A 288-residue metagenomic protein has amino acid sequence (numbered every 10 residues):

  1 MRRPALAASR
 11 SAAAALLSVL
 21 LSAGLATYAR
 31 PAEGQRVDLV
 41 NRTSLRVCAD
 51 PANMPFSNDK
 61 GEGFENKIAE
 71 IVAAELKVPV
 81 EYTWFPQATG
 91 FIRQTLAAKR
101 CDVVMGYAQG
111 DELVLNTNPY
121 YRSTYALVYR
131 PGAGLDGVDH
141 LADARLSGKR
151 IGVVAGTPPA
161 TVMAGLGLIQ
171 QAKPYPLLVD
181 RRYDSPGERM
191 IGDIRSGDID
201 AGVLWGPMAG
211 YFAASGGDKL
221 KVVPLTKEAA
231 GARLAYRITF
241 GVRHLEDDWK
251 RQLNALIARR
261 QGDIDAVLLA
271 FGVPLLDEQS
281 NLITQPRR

Functional and structural regions predicted by a protein language model:
A12-G24: Bacterial N-terminal signal peptides
E33-E112, R181-D184, A270-P274: Extracytoplasmic small-molecule ligand-binding "clamshell" domains of the periplasmic binding protein/Venus flytrap
V37, P79, P158-V179, N254-R288: Ligand-binding clefts/hinges and TM-proximal coupling segments of bilobed small-molecule sensing domains
R46, P51-P55, D59-A74, L127-P186 (+1 more regions): Bilobed "Venus flytrap"/periplasmic-binding protein-like clamshell domains and structurally analogous long
D50-P51, R122-G134, A214-I257, P274-R288: Periplasmic-binding protein-like
G63-E75, G132-L135, D139-P158, G231-L275: Extended ligand-binding regions for polar small-molecule ligands
E70, A74, P79-R145, G156 (+2 more regions): Acidic, polar ligand-binding/catalytic clefts
V78-P79, A97-G106, K149-R150, R189-M190 (+3 more regions): Alpha-to-beta junction loops
